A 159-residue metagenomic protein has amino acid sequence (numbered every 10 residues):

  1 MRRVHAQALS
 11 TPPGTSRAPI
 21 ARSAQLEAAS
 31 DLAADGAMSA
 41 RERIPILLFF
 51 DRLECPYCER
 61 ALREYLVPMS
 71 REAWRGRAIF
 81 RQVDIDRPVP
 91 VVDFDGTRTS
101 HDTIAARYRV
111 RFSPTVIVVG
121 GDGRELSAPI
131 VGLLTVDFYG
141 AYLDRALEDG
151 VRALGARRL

Functional and structural regions predicted by a protein language model:
M1-Q25, L159: N-terminal targeting signals for export/organelle localization
L26-P45: A short beta-strand-turn-helix
A28, W74-T99: Thiol-based oxidoreductase modules, predominantly thioredoxin-like and allied folds used for disulfide exchange
R41-I44, R63-D86: Conserved helix-turn-beta segment immediately C-terminal to the redox Cys motif in thioredoxin-like folds
R43-I46, D51-E54, F112: Short pre-active-site segment immediately N-terminal to redox-active cysteine/selenocysteine motifs in thiol-based
L47-L48, F80, V116: Hydrophobic beta-strand anchors of alpha/beta hydrolase catalytic cores
F50-E64: Conserved redox-active cysteine motifs that mediate thiol-disulfide chemistry, especially di-cysteine Cys-X(1-2)-Cys
A106-A153: Non-catalytic, surface beta->alpha helical segment in thiol-disulfide oxidoreductase systems
